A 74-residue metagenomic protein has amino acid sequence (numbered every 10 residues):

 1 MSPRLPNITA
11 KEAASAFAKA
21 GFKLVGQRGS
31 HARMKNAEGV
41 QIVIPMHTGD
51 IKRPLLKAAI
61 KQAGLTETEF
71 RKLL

Functional and structural regions predicted by a protein language model:
M1-L74: Basic nucleic-acid-binding interfaces
